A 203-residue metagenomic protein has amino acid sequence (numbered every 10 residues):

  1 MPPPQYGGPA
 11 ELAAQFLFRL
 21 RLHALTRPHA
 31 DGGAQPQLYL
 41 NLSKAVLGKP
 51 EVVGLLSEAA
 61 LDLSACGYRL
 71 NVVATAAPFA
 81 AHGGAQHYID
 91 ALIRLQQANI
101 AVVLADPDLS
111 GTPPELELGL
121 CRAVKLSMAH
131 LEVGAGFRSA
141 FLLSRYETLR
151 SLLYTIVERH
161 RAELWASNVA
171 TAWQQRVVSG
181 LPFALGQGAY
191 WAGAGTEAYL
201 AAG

Functional and structural regions predicted by a protein language model:
M1, T75-A81, A105-G203: EAL-family c-di-GMP phosphodiesterase catalytic domain
M1-A65: Bacterial c-di-GMP phosphodiesterase EAL domain
A10-Q15, P50, A85-I89, L143-S151: Non-membrane alpha-helical structural segments and their capping/turn regions in soluble enzymes
R21, G48-L61, A81-A91, G111-A123 (+1 more regions): Distinct, well-ordered alpha-helical segments
G33-L38, A65-L70, A98-A101, L120-R122 (+2 more regions): Short, well-ordered coil/turn segments that N-cap beta-strands
V46-P50, I100-L109: Active-site glycine- and acidic-residue-rich loops that bind and position anionic ligands or nucleotide-like cofactors
A60, I89-N99, R150-H160: Surface-exposed amphipathic alpha-helices with a cationic face
A65-Q97, A101: Charge-rich, low-complexity terminal tails
